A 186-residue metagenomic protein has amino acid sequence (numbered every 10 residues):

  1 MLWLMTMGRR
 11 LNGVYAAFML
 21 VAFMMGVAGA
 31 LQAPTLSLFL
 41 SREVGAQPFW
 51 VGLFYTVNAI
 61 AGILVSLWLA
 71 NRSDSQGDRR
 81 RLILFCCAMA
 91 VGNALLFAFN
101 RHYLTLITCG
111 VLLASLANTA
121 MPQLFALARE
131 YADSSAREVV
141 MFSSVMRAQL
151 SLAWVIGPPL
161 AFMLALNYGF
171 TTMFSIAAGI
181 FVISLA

Functional and structural regions predicted by a protein language model:
W3-A59: Helix-loop boundary and gating motifs at the non-cytosolic
F23, N93, Y103-M121: Hydrophobic core of transmembrane alpha-helices in multi-pass small-molecule transporters, especially MFS/SLC-type
A59-L67, W154-V155: Residue-level signature of mid-helix packing/kink "hotspots" within the transmembrane helices of 12-pass Major
L64-D78, A165: Helix-to-loop junctions at the C-terminal end of transmembrane segments in multipass secondary transporters
R81-L96, S175-A178: Structural signature of the two symmetry-related core transmembrane helices
V111-A148: Cytoplasmic helix-loop-helix junction between adjacent transmembrane helices in 12-TM secondary transporters
I156-T172: Transmembrane alpha-helix termini and helix-breaking/packing motifs in multi-pass membrane transporters
T172-A186: Symmetry-related core transmembrane helices of the 12-TM Major Facilitator Superfamily/SLC fold
